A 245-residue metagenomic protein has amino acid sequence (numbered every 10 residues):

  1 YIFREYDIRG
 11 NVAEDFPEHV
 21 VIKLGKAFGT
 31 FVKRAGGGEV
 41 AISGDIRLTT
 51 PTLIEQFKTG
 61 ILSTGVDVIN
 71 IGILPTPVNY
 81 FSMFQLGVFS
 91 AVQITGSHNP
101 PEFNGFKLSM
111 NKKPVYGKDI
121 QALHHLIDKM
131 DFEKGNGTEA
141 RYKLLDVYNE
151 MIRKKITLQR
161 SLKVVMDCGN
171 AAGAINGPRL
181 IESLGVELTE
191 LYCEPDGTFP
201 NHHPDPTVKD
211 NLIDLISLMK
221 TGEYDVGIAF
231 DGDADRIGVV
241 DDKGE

Functional and structural regions predicted by a protein language model:
Y1-T59, S63-T64, R141-L162: An N-terminal, well-structured beta->alpha segment
Y6, G44, M166-G169, F230-G232: Active-site flanking residues adjacent to catalytic metal/cofactor-binding acidic residues
R9-V12, L74, K107, I175 (+1 more regions): Gly/Ser/Thr-rich beta-alpha loop segments that engage phosphate groups in nucleotides
R34, E39-F103, L180-V240: N-terminal small/polar loop signature for handling phosphorylated ligands or for N-terminal nucleophile
N104-G222: Gly/Ser/Thr-enriched, mixed-charge loops and adjacent short helices that form phosphate/oxyanion-binding elements
L108-N111, G238-D242: Short beta-strand-to-turn element immediately C-terminal to the catalytic PLP-Schiff-base lysine in fold type I
E245: Glycine-rich anion/phosphate-binding loop at the beta-strand->alpha-helix junction
